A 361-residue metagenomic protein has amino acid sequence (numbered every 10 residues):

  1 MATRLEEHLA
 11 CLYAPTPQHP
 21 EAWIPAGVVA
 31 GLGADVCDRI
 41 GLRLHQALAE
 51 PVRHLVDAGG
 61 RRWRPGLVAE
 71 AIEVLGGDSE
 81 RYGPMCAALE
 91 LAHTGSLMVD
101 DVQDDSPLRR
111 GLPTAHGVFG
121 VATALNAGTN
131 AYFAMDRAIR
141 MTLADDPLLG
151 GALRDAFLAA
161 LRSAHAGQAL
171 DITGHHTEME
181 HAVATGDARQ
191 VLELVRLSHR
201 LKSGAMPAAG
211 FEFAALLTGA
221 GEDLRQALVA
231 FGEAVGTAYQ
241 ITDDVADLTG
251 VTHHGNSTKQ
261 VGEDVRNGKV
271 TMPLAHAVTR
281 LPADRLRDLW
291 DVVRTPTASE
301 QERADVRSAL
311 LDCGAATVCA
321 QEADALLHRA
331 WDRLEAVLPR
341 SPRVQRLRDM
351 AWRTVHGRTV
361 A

Functional and structural regions predicted by a protein language model:
M1-T94, M98, V102-G117, D171-R189 (+3 more regions): Conserved N-terminal diphosphate/IPP-binding helix and adjacent helical/loop segment of trans-prenyltransferase domains
A2, E6, R64-P65, A92 (+8 more regions): Hydrophobic faces of stable alpha-helices that mediate helix-helix packing
Y13, P17-E21, L161-G174, R280-L286 (+1 more regions): Proline-centered turn/helix-capping motifs that create local helix->coil transitions or kinks
A34-L42, D57-R61, N126, A144-T252: All-alpha helical catalytic cores of prenyl diphosphate-utilizing isoprenoid enzymes
C37-A88, A134, A138-I139, L192-V235 (+2 more regions): Alpha-helical phosphate/pyrophosphate-handling elements in metalloenzyme active cores
P107, A246-N256, L286-V293, Q345 (+1 more regions): A glycine-biased, small/acidic residue-tolerant capping/turn segment at secondary-structure junctions
R109-N130, H181-K202, Q226-A230, T252-R280 (+1 more regions): Divalent-cation-assisted or electrostatically stabilized phosphate/pyrophosphate-binding catalytic cores
V118-F119, T129-D145, D155, E178: A glycine/threonine-rich phosphate-anchoring loop and its flanking beta-alpha core in nucleotide/phosphate-binding
